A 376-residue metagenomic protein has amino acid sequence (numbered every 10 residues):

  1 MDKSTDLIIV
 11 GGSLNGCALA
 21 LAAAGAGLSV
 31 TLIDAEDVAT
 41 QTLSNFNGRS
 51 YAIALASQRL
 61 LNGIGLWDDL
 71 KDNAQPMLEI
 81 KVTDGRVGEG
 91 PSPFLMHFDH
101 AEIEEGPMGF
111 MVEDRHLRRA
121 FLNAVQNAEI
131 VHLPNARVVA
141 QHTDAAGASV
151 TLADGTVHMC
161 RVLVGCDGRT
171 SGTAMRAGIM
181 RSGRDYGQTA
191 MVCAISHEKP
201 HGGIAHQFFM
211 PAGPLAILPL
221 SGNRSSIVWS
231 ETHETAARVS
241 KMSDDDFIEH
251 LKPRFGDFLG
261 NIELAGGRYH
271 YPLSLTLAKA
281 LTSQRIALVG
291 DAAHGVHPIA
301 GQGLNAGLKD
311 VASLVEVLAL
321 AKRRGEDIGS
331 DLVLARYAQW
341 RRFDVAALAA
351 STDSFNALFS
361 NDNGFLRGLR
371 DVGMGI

Functional and structural regions predicted by a protein language model:
K3-S4, N73-R176, R184-T189, D244: Conserved N-terminal helical subregion
D6-L32: N-terminal Rossmann-like FAD-binding beta1-loop-alpha1 element of flavoenzymes
N15, V38, T170: Conserved Rossmann-like nucleotide-cofactor binding loop
A24-R49: Glycine-rich FAD pyrophosphate-binding loop
N45-V87: N-terminal FAD cofactor-binding segment of flavoenzymes
L61, S149, T156, V162-H270: Conserved FAD-binding catalytic core of PHBH/FMO-like flavoproteins
A237-L332: FAD/FMN-dependent oxidoreductases across multiple families
E316-I376: C-terminal helical "tail/cap" subdomain of flavin- and related membrane-associated enzymes
